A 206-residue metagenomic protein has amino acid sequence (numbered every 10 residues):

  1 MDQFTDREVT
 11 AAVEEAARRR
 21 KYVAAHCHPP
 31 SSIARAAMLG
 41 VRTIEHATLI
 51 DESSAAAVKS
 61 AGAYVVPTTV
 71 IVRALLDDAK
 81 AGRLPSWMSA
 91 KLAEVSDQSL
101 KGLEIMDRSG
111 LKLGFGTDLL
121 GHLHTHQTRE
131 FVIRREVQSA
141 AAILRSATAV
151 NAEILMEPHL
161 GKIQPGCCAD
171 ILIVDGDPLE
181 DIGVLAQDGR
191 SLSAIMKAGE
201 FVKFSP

Functional and structural regions predicted by a protein language model:
M1-V65, A79-R83, L92-L113: Histidine/acidic residue-rich metal-binding segments in metalloenzymes
R18, L84-W87, V95-P178, A194: His/Asp/Glu-enriched, well-ordered alpha-helical/loop segment that forms or immediately abuts the divalent-metal
H28-P30, L49, T68-V72, D118-H122: Active-site beta-loop-alpha junctions enriched in small/polar residues
E52-K59, L75-A79, I143, G183 (+1 more regions): Short, charged, surface-exposed secondary-structure boundary motifs
P178-V184: Short, Lys/Arg- and Gly-enriched loop/turn segments at beta-strand edges
V184-S193: Short, compositionally biased
A198-G199: Glycine-centered positions in the ABC transporter ATPase nucleotide-binding domain
